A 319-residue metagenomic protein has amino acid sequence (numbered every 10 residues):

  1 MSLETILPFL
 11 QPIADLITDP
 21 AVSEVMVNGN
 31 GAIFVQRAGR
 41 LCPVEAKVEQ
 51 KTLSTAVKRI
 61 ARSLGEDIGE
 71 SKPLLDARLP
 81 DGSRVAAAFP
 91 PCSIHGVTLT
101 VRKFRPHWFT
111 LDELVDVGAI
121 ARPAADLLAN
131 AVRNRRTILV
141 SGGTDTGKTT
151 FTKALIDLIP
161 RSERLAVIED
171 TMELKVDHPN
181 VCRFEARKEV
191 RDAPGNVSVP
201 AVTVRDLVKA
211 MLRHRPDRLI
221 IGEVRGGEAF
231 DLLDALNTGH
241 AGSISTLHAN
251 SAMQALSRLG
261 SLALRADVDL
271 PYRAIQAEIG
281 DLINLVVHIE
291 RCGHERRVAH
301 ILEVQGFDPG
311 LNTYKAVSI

Functional and structural regions predicted by a protein language model:
M1-V44: N-terminal anchoring/assembly modules that precede and organize ATP-driven motor systems
P8-D15, I60-A77, E163, A266-R273: Active-site phosphate-binding and catalytic loops of NTP-dependent enzymes
D19, L41-N134, P179: P-loop NTP-binding catalytic core
R135-I138, A154-L282, H288-R291: Switch/coupling sub-region of P-loop NTPases
G142: The Walker A (P-loop) glycine that initiates the GxxxxGKT/S ATP-binding motif of P-loop NTPases
D145: Walker A (P-loop) phosphate-binding loop of P-loop NTPases
K148: Conserved lysine of the Walker
A277-I319: Conserved P-loop NTPase
